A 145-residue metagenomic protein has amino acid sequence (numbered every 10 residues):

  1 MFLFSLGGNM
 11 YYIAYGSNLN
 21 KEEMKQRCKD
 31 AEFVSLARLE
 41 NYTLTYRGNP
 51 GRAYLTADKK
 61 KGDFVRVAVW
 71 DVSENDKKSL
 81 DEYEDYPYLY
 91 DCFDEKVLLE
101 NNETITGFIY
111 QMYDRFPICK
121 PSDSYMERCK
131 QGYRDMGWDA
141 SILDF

Functional and structural regions predicted by a protein language model:
L6-F145: Glycine-aromatic micro-motifs
